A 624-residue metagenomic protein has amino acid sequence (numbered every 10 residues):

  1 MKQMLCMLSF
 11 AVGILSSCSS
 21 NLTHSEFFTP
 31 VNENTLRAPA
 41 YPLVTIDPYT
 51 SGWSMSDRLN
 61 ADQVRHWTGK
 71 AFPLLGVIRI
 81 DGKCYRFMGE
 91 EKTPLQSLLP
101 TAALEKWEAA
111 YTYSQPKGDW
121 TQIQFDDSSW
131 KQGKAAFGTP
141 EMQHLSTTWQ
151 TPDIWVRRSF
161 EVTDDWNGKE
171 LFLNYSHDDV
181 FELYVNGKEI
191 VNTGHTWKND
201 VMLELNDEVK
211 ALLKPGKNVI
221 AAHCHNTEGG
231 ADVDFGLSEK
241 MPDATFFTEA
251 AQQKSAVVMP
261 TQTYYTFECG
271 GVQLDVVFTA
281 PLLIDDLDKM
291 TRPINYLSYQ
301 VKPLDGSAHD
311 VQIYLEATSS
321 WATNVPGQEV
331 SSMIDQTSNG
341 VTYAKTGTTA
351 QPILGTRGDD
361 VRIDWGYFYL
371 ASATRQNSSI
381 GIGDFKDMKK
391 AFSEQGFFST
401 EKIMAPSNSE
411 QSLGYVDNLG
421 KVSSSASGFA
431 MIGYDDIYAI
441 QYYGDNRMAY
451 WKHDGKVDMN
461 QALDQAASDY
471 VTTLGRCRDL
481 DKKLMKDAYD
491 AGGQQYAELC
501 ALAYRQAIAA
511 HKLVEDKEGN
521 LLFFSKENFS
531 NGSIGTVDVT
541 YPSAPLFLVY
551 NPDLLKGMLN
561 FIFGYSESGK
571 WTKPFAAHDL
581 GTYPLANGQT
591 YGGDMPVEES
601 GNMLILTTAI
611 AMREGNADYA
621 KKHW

Functional and structural regions predicted by a protein language model:
L22-P42, S51-G52, K92-E108, T112-Q122 (+3 more regions): Acidic/polar, glycine-enriched structural segments that form the non-catalytic walls/loops of the carbohydrate-binding
S51-S56, G76, F267, S298-L304 (+4 more regions): Well-ordered alpha-helical scaffold segments within catalytic/enzyme domains
R58-A61, Y85, G306-D310, I440-Q441 (+4 more regions): Structural helix-adjacent loops and short alpha-helical linkers that scaffold large soluble proteins
G69-L95, Q115-P116, D243-E249, T540-L580: Carboxylate/His-rich catalytic cores and anion/metal-binding grooves
S97-K117, Q122, W130, K198 (+1 more regions): An acidic-aromatic loop/edge-strand motif
W130, P152, F160-I190, I220-A222: Aromatic-lined ligand-binding clefts that engage carbohydrates, nucleic acids, or primary amines
T148-T163, M202-N206, Y264-Y265, L413-Y415: Short beta-strands within extracellular/lumenal beta-sheet-rich domains
H453-L474, G532-W624: Aromatic-rich carbohydrate-recognition surfaces in CAZymes
